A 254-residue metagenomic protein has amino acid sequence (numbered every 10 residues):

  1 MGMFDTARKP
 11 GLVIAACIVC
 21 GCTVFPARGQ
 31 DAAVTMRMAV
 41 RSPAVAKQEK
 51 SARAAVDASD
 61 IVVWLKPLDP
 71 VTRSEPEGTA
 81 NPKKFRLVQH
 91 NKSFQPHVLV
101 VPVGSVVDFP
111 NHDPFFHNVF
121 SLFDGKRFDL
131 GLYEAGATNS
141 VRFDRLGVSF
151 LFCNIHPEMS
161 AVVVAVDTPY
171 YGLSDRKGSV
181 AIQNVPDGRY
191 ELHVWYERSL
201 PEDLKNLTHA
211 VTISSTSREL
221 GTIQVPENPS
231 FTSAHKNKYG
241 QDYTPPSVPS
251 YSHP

Functional and structural regions predicted by a protein language model:
G2-I14: Bacterial N-terminal signal peptides that target proteins for export
G11-T23: Bacterial N-terminal signal peptides
A27-P254: Extracytoplasmic copper-binding redox domains, predominantly the cupredoxin/blue-copper superfamily
